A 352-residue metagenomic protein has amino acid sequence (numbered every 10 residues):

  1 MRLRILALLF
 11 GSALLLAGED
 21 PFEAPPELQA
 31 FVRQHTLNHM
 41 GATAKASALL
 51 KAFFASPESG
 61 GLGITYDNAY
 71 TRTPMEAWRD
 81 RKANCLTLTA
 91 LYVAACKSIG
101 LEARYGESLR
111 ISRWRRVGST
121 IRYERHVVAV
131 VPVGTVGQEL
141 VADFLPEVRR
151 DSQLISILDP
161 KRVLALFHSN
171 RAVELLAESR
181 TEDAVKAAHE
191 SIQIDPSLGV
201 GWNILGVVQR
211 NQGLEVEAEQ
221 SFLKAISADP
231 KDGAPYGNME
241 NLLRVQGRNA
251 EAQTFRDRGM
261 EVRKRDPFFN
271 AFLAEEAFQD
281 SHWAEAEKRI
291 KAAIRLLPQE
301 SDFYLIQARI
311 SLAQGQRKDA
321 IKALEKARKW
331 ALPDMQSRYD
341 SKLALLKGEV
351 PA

Functional and structural regions predicted by a protein language model:
E19-A77: Secondary-structure boundary elements
T65-I204, E217-A228: Long, contiguous interaction/recruitment modules in multidomain scaffold/adaptor proteins
N170, I204, N238, F272 (+2 more regions): Canonical tetratricopeptide repeat
